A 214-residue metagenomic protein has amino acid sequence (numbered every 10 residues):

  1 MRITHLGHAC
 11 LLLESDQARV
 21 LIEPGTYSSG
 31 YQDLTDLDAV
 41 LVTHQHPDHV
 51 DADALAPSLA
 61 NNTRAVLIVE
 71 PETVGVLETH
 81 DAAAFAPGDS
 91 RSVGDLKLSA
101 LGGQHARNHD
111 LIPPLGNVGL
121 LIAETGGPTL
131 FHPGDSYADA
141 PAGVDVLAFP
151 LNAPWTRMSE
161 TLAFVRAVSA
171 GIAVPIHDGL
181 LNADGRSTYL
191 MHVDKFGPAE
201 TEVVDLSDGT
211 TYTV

Functional and structural regions predicted by a protein language model:
M1-T35, A84-G143, W155-E160, L206-V214: Core dinuclear metal-dependent hydrolase active-site scaffold
T4, A39-L41, I68, A83 (+5 more regions): Hydrophobic/aromatic beta-strand patches that form the interior of the parallel beta-sheet core in alpha/beta enzyme
T4, E78-S90, L162, I172-V214: Binuclear metal-ion centers of metallo-dependent hydrolases, dominated by the metallo-beta-lactamase
L12, H49, G75-L77: Phosphate- and divalent-cation-binding pockets in alpha/beta enzyme and binding domains that engage nucleotide-derived
T26-V69, D145-A148: Active-site metal-binding motif and surrounding structural segment of the metallo-beta-lactamase
H46, E72-T73, Q104, Y137 (+3 more regions): Catalytic metal-binding/acid-base residues of hydrolase active sites
R64-E72, G171-G179: Short internal beta-strands
G75-V76, T156-G171: A short, conserved beta-to-alpha structural element at the edge of catalytic cores that scaffolds binding
